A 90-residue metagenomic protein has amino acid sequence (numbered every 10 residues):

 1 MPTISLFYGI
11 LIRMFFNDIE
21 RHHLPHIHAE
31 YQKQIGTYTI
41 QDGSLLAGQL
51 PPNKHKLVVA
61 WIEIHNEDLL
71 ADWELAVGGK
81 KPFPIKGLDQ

Functional and structural regions predicted by a protein language model:
M1-H23: Short, charged/polar N-terminal "headpieces" of proteins
M1-P2, P25-I27, A71-D72: Intrinsically disordered, low-complexity boundary segments flanking structured domains
T3, L46, K81-P84: Glycine-rich, flexible loop/turn motifs
F7-G9, H22-L24, K33-I35, L57 (+1 more regions): Short connector loops at helix/strand junctions that flank enzyme active sites, especially segments positioning acidic
F15-N53: A short, structured beta-strand/loop element
I35-G36, D42-L46, L57-W61, E67-A71: Short C-terminal domain-edge/linker segments immediately following a structured domain
V59-Q90: C-terminal structural segments of small proteins and small subunits
